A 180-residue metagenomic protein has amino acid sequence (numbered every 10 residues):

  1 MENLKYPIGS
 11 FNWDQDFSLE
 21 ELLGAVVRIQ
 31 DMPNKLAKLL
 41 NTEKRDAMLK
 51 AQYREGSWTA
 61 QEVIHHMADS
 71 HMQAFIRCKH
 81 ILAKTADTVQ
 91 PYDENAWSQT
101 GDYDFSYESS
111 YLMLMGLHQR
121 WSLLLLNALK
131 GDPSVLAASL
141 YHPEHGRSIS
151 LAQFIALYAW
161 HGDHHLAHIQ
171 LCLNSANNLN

Functional and structural regions predicted by a protein language model:
M1-I8, N12-D14, A47-N95, L126 (+1 more regions): Short, contiguous alpha-helical
F11-R28: Short, charged, low-complexity loops and linkers
L22, I29, P33, G56-S57 (+1 more regions): Generic structural signal for well-ordered secondary structure
G24, R28-D31, E62, H66 (+4 more regions): Alpha-helical initiation/capping and key positions within long helical/coiled-coil segments
V27-N41, W97-A137, Q153: Acidic/histidine-rich alpha-helical segments that form the ligand environment of transition-metal centers
